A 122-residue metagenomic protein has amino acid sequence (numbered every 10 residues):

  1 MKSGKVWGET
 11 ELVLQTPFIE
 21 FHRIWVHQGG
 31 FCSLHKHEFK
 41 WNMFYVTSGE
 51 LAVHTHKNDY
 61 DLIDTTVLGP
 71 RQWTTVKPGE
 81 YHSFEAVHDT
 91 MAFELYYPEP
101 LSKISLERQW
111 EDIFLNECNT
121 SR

Functional and structural regions predicted by a protein language model:
M1-K36, K40: A short glycine-rich, His/Asp/Glu-containing loop-to-beta-strand
S3, E85-R122: Double-stranded beta-helix
F21-W25, M43, T65, W73-T75: Conserved hydrophobic/aromatic beta-strand scaffold that supports enzyme active sites
G30, F39-K40, E80, H88-D89 (+1 more regions): A generic "binding-loop/recognition-motif" signal
F31, E50-A52, W73, Y81 (+1 more regions): Structural motif
F39-N58: Glycine- and acidic-residue-biased ligand/ion/polar-headgroup-sensing regions
K57-Y81: Short acidic-glycine-tyrosine-enriched beta hairpin
